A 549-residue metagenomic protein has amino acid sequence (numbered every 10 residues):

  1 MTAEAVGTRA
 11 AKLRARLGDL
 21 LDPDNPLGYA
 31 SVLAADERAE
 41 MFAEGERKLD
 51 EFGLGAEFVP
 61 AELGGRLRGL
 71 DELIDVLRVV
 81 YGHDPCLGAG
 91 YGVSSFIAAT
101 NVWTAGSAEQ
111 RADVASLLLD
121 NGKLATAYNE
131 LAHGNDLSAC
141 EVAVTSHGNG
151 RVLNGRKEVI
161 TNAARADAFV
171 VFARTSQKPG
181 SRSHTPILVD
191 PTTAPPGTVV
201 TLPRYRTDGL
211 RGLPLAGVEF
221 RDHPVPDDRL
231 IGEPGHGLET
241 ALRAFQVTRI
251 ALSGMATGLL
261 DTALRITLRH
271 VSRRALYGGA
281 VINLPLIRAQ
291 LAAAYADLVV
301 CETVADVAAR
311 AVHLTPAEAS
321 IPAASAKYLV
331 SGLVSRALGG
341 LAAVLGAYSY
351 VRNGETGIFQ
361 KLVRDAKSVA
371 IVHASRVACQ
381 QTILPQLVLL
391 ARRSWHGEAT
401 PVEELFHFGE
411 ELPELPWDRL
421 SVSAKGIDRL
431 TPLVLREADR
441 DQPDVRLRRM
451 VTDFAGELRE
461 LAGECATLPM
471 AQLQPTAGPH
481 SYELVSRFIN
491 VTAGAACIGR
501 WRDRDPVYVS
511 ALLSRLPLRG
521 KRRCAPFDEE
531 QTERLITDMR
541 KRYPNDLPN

Functional and structural regions predicted by a protein language model:
M1-G92, D113, D418-G478, L484-F488 (+3 more regions): Amphipathic, small/basic residue-rich leader segments at the start of a protein or domain
L33-A34, V299-L329, A342-Y350: C-terminal helix-coil-helix/basic helical segment that borders enzyme active sites and/or dimer interfaces and provides
A89-E109, G134-L137: N-terminal glycine-rich flavin-associated loop
D120-N129: A short, Trp-centered hydrophobic/proline-enriched beta-strand micro-motif
V142-T145: A structural signal for short hydrophobic beta-strand segments in well-ordered beta-sheet cores
R156-V200: A short core secondary-structure module
T207-D297, E404-A496: Glycine-rich beta->alpha junctions and the first turn(s) of the following alpha-helix
Y328-D418, V422, L518-N549: Alpha-helix capping/hinge segments and adjacent helical runs
